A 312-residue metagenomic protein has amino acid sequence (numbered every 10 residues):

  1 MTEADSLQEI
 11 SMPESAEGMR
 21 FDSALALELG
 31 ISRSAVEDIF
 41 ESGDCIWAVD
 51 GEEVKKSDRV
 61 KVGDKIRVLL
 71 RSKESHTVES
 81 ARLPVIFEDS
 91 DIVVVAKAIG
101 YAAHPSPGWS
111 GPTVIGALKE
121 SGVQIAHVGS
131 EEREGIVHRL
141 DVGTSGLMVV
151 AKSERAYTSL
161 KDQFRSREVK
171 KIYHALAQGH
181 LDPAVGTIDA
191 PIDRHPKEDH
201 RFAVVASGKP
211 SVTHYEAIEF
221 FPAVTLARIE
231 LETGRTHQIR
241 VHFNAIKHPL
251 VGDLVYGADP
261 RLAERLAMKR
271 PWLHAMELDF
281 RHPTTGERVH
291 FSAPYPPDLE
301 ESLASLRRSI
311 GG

Functional and structural regions predicted by a protein language model:
M1-T187, P191-P196, P297-R307: RNA pseudouridine synthases
D50-K55, A223-L226, E264: Short alpha-helix capping/helix-loop boundary micro-motifs
K55-R59, R228, R270: Short, surface-exposed secondary-structure edge patches
I66-V68, P196-D199, P210-V212, A258-A263: Short Pro/Gly-enriched beta-strand edge/turn motifs at strand-loop
V85, A177, H214-A217, L250: Conserved hydrophobic positions within beta-strands
S130-K161, V169-K170, H174, D189-I246 (+1 more regions): The conserved catalytic core of RNA pseudouridine synthases
S166, K170, H174, Q178 (+1 more regions): Flexible glycine-rich active-site/ligand-binding loops centered on an Asp-His dyad
V251-P283: RNA substrate-recognition surfaces in RNA-acting enzymes
